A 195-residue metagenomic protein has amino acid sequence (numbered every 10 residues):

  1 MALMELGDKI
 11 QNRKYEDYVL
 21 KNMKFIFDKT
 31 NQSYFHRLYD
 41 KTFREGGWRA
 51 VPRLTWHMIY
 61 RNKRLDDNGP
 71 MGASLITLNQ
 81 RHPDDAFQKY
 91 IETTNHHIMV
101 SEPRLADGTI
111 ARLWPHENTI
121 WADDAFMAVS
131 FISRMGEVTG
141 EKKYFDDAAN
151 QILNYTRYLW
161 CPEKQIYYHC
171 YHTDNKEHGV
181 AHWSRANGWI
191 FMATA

Functional and structural regions predicted by a protein language model:
M1-A195: Glycan-recognition and catalytic cores of secretory/periplasmic carbohydrate-active enzymes
